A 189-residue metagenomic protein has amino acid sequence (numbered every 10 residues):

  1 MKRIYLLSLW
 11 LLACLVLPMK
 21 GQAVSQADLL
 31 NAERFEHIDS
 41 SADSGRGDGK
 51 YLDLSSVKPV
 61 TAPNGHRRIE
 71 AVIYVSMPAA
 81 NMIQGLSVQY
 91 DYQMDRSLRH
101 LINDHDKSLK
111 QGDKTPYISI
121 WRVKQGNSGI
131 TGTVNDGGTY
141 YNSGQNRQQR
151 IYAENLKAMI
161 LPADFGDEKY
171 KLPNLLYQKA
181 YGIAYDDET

Functional and structural regions predicted by a protein language model:
M1-S8: Bacterial N-terminal signal peptides that target proteins for export
K2, L17-A23: Amphipathic/hydrophobic helical signal segments and adjacent flexible N-terminal regions that mediate secretion
S8-V16: Bacterial N-terminal signal peptides
Q22-S87, D91-T189: N-terminal secretory-pathway/extracellular module detecting exported/lumenal segments and adjacent signal-anchor/first
